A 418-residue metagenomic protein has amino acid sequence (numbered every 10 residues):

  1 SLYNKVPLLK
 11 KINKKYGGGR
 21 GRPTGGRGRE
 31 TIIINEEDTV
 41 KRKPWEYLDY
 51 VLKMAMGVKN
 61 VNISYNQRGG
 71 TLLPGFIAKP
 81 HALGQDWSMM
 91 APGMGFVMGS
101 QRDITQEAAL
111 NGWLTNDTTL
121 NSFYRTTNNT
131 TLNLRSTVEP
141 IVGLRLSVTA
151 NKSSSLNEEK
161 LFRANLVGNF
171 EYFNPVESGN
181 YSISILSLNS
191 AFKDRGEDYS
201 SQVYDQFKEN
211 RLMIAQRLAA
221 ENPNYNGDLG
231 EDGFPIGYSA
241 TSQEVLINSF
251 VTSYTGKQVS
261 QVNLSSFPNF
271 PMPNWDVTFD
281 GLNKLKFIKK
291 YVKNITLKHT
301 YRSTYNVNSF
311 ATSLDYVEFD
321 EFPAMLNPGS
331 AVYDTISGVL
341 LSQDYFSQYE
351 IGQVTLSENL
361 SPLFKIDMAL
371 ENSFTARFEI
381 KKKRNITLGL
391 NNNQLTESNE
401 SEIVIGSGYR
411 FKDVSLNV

Functional and structural regions predicted by a protein language model:
S1-V418: Exposed, low-structure sequence patches enriched in small/polar residues
